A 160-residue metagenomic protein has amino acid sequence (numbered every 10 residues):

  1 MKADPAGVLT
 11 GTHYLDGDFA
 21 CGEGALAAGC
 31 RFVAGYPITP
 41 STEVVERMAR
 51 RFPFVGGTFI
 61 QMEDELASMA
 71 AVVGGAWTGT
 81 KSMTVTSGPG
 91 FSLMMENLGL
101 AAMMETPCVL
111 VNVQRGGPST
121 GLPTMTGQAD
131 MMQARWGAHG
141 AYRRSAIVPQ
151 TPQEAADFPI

Functional and structural regions predicted by a protein language model:
M1-G140: Thiamine diphosphate
T126-I160: Conserved thiamine diphosphate
